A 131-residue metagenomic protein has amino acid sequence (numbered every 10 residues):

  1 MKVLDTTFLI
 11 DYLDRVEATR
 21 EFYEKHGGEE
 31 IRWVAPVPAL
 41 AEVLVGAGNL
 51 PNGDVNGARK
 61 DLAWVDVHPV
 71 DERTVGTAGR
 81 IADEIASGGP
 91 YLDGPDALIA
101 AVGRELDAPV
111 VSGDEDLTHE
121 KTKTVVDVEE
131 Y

Functional and structural regions predicted by a protein language model:
M1, R104-Y131: Acidic, PIN/NYN-like endoribonuclease modules and their adjacent C-terminal/linker elements
M1-A35, V45-R59: Short, well-structured N-terminal submotif of metal-dependent ribonuclease cores
K2, W33-V34, A63-P69, P109: Short loop->beta-strand "edge-of-pocket" segments that line small-molecule binding or catalytic clefts across diverse
L4-D5, A35-P36, L92-D93, D114 (+1 more regions): Histidine- and aromatic-rich ligand-binding microenvironments
F8-L9, A39, T74, L98-I99 (+1 more regions): Alpha-helix capping/helix-boundary segments
T19, L40, V55, V75-A78 (+1 more regions): A general structural signal for well-ordered alpha-helical segments in protein cores
L50-D54, I85-A86, D127-E130: Short, hinge-like loop/turn segments at secondary-structure boundaries
H68-P109, G113: Active-site neighborhoods of divalent-metal-dependent phosphate/nucleic-acid chemistry enzymes
